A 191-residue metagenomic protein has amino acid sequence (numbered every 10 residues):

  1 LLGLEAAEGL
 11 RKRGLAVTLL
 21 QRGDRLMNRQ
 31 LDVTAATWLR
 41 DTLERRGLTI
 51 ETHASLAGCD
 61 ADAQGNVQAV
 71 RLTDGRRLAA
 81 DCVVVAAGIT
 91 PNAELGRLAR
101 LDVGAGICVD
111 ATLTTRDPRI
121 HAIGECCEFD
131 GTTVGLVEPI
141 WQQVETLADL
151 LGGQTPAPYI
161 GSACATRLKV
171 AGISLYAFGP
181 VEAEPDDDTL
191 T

Functional and structural regions predicted by a protein language model:
L2-G3, A148: Catalytic nucleophile loop
G3-G58, I140, S162-R167: Rossmann-like dinucleotide-binding cores of NAD(P)H-dependent redox enzymes
K12, E44, L48-T49, L101 (+1 more regions): Generic secondary-structure signature for well-ordered alpha-helical cores
H53-S55, D110, F178: Conserved beta-strand termini and adjacent loop/short-helix elements that scaffold enzyme active sites in alpha/beta
D62-R71, R76-D149: FAD-site-proximal beta/loop scaffold in flavoenzymes
C126-T191: Mid-to-C-terminal Rossmann-like scaffold of FAD/NAD(P)H-dependent oxidoreductases
